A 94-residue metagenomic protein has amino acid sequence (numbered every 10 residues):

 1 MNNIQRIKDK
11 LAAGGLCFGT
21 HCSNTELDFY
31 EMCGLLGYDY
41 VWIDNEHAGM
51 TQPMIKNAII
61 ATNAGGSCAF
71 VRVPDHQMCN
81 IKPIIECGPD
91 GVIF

Functional and structural regions predicted by a protein language model:
M1-F94: Expand to "…catalyze enediolate/carbanion chemistry for C-C bond making/breaking, isomerization, decarboxylation
